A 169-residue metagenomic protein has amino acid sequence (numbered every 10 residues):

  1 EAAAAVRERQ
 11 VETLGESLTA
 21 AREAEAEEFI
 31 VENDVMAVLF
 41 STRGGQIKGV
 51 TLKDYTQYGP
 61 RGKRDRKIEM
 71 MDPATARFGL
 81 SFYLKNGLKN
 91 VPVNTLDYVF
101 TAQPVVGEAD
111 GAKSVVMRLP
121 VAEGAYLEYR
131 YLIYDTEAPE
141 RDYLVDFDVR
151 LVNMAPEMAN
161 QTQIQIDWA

Functional and structural regions predicted by a protein language model:
E1-A169: Membrane-protein biogenesis/insertion across secretory and organellar systems
